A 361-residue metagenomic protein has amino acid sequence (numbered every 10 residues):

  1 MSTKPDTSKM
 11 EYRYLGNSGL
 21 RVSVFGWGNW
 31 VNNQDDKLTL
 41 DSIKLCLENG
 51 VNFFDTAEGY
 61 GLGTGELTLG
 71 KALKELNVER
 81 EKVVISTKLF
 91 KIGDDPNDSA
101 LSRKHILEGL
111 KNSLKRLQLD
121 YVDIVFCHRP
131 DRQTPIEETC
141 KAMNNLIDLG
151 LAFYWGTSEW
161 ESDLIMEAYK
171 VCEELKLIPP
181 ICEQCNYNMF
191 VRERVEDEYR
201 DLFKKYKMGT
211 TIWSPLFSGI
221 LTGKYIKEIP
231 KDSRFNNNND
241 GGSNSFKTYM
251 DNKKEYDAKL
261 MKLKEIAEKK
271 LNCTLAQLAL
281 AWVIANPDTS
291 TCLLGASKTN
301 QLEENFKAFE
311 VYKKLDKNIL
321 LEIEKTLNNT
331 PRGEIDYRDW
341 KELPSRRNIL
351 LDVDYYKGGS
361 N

Functional and structural regions predicted by a protein language model:
M1-V83, D148: N-terminal binding-site loop/beta-alpha segment at the start of enzyme catalytic domains that lines or forms
T3-K9, R132, I136-L327, R346-N361: Beta/alpha (TIM)-barrel catalytic core signal, keyed to glycine-rich beta->alpha loops juxtaposed to Asp/Glu that bind
V24, E79-V83, T87, D120-I124 (+3 more regions): Short acidic capping loops at alpha-helix termini that bridge into adjacent secondary structure
W27, T56, T87, I124-C127 (+4 more regions): Conserved beta-strand positions
G28-K37, I92-L107, H128-T134: Active-site mouth loops of central-metabolism enzymes
N33-D36, A57-E66, G93, D131-P135 (+2 more regions): Acidic-and-aromatic substrate-binding clefts and catalytic sites of carbohydrate-active enzymes
Q34-C46, A100-L117, I165-K170: Short, acidic/polar
L114-P135: Active-site groove signature of glycoside hydrolases
